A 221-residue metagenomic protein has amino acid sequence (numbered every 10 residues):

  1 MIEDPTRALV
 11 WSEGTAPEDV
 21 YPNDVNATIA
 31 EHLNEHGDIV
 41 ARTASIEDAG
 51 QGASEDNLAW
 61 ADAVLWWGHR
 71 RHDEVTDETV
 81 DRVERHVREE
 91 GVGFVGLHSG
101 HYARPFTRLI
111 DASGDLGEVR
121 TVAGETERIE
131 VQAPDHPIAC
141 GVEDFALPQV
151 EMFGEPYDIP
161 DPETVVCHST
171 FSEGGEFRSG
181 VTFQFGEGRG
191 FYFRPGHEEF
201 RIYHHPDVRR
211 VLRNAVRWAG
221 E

Functional and structural regions predicted by a protein language model:
M1-A61: Aromatic-Pro/Gly-enriched surface loop or interdomain linker that acts as a lid/target-recognition segment
M1-T6, E35, S45, F185-E221: Extracellular ligand-binding/catalytic regions of CAZymes and related secreted enzymes and adhesion modules
I2, N34-R42, A59-W60, L116 (+1 more regions): Catalytic beta-strand/loop cores that center a nucleophilic Ser/Cys/Thr and support acyl-enzyme chemistry
W11, N57-P105, E187: Short alpha-beta junction capping motif
T15-A16, R71, H101-A103, F171-E173 (+2 more regions): Short, solvent-exposed loop/turn segments at secondary-structure junctions
V25, E78-R82, P206-V211: Charged helix-capping and loop-helix junction motifs
A30, V80-V87, L212, V216: Short amphipathic alpha-helical segments and helix-helix/interface helices
F106-T107, Q149, I202-H205: A short, polar/proline- and glycine-enriched secondary-structure boundary/capping micro-motif
